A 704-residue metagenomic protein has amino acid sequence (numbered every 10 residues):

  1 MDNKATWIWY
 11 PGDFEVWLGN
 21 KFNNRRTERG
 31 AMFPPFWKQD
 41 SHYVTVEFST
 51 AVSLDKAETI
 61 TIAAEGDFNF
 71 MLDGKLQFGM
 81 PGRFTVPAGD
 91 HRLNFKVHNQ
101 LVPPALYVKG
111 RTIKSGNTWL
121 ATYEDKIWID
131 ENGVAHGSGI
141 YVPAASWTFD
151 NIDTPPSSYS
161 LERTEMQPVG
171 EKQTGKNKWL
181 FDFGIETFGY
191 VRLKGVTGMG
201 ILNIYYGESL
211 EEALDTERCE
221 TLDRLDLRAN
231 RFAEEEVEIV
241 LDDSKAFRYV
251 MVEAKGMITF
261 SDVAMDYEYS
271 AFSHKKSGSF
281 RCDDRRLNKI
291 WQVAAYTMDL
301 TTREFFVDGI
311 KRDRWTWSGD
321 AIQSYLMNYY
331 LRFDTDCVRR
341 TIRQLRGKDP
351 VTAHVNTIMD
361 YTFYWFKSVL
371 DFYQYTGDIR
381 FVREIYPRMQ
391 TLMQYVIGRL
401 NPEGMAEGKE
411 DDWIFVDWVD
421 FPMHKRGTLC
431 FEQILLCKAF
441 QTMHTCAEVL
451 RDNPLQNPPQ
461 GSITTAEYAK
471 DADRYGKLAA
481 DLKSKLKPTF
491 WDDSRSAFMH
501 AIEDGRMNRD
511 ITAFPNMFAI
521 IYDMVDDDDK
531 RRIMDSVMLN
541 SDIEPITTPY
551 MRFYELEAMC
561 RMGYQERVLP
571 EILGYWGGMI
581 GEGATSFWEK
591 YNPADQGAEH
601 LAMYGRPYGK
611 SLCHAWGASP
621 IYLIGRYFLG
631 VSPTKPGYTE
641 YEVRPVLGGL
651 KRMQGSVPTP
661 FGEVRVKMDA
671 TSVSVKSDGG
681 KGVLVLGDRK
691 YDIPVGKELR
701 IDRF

Functional and structural regions predicted by a protein language model:
M1-E304, D320, D336-C337, T341 (+2 more regions): Extracellular/oxidizing-compartment recognition motifs
Y190-I204, V250, R314, S318-R340 (+4 more regions): Alpha-helical support elements that line or immediately flank enzyme active sites and cofactor-binding pockets
A264, Y269-V293, D299-L300, F306-Y329 (+9 more regions): Active-site acid/base region of carbohydrate-active enzymes
Q374, V416-R426, A501-G505, S536-I543 (+2 more regions): Short beta-alpha connecting loops at secondary-structure transitions that line or flank enzyme active sites
I511-A602: Extracellular polysaccharide-recognition and catalytic grooves
L569-F704: Non-catalytic C-terminal accessory modules of carbohydrate-active enzymes
